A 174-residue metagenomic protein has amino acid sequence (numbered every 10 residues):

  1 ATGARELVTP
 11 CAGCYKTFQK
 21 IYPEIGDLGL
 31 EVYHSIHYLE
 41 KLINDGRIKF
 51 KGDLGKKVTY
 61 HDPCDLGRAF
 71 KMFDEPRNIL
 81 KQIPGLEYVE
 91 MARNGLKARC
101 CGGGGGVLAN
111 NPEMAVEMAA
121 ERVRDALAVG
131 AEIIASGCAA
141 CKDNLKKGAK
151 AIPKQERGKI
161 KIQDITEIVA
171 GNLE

Functional and structural regions predicted by a protein language model:
A1-E174: Iron-sulfur cluster-binding electron-transfer modules in prokaryotic oxidoreductases
